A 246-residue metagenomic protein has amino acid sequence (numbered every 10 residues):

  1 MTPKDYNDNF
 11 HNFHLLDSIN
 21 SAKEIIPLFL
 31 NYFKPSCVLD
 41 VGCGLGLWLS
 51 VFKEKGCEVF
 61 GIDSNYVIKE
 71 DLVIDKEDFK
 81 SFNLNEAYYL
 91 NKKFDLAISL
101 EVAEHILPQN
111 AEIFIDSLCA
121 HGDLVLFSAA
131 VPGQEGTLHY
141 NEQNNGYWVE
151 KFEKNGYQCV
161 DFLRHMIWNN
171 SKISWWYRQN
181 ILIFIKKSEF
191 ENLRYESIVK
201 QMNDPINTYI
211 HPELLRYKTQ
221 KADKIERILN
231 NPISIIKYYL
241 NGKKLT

Functional and structural regions predicted by a protein language model:
M1-L100, Q109-H121, E135, Q143-Y147 (+4 more regions): Conserved N-terminal segment of class I S-adenosyl-L-methionine
H105-I106: A short His-aromatic
G122-P132: Conserved beta-strand signature within the Rossmann-like core of class I S-adenosyl-L-methionine
